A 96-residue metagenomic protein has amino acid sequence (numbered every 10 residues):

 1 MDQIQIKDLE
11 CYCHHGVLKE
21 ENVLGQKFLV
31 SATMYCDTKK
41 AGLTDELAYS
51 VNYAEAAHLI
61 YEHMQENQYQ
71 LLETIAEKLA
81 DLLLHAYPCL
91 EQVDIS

Functional and structural regions predicted by a protein language model:
M1-S96: N-terminal, polar/charged subdomain of small-to-medium soluble alpha/beta proteins
